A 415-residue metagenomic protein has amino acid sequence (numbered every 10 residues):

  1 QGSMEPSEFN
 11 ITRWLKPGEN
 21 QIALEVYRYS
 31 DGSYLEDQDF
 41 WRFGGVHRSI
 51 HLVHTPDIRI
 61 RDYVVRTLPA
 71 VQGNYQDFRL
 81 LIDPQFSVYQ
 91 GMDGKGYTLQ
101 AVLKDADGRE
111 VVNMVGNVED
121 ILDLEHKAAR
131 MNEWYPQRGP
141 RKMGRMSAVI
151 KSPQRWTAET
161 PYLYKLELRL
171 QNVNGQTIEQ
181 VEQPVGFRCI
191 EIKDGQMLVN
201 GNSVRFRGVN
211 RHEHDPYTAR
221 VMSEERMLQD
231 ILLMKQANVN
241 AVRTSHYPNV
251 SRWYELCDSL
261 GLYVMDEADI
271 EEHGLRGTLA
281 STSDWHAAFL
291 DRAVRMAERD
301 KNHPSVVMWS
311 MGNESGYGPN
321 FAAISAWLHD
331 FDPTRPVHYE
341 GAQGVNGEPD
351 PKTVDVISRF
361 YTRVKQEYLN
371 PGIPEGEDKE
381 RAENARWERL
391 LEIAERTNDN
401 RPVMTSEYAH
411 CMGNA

Functional and structural regions predicted by a protein language model:
Q1-D39, E119-W156, V221: Beta-strand-rich ligand-recognition modules
Q1-D62, V88-Y89, A106-E110, P248 (+1 more regions): Accessory beta-strand-rich segments of carbohydrate-active enzymes
A23-E25, K165-R169: Extracellular recognition modules
V46, V112-M114, I178-E182: Extracellular and select intracellular beta-sandwich modules with Ser/Thr-enriched, small-residue motifs on
V53, E119, P184-R188: Short beta-strand edge segments in extracellular beta-sheet folds
Y63-R66, E167-M234, P336: N-terminal carbohydrate-binding accessory modules
Y75-R130, L166: Beta-strand-rich binding/interaction modules
I231-L232, A241-A415: Substrate-binding/catalytic cleft of secreted carbohydrate-active enzymes, primarily glycoside hydrolases
